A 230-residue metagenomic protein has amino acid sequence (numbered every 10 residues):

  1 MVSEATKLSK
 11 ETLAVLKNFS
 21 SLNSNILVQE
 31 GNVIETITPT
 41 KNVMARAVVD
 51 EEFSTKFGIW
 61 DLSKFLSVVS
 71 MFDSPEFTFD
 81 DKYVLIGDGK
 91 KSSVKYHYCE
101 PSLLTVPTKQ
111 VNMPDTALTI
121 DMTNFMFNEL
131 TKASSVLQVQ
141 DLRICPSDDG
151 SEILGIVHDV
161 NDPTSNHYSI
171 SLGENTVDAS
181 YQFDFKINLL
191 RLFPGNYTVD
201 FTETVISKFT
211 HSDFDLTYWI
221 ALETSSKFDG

Functional and structural regions predicted by a protein language model:
M1-H97, M113-G230: DNA polymerase processivity clamps
